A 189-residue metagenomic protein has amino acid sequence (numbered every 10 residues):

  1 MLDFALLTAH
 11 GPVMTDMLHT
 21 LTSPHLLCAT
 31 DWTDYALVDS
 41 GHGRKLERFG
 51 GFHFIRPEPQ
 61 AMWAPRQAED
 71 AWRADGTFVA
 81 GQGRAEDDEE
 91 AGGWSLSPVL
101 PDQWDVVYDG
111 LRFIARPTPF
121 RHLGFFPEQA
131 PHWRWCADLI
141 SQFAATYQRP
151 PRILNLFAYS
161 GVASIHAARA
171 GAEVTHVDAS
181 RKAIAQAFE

Functional and structural regions predicted by a protein language model:
M1-A5, A91-G92: Short intrinsically disordered, low-complexity coil segments enriched in acidic
D3-H10, M14-D16: Short, positively charged and aromatic/hydrophobic N-terminal segments
T15-H19, Q67: A broad, low-specificity signal for short, low-complexity segments enriched in glycine/proline and polar/charged
L18-A36: Short, Gly/Pro- and small/polar-rich lid/capping loops
T33-G50, F54-P127, R134: Non-catalytic substrate-recognition/targeting regions of SAM-dependent transferases
P127-R134, D138, A185: Short, contiguous clusters of charged residues that form electrostatic/catalytic patches at enzyme active sites, used
D138-E189: Conserved SAM/SAH cofactor-binding pocket of Class I
